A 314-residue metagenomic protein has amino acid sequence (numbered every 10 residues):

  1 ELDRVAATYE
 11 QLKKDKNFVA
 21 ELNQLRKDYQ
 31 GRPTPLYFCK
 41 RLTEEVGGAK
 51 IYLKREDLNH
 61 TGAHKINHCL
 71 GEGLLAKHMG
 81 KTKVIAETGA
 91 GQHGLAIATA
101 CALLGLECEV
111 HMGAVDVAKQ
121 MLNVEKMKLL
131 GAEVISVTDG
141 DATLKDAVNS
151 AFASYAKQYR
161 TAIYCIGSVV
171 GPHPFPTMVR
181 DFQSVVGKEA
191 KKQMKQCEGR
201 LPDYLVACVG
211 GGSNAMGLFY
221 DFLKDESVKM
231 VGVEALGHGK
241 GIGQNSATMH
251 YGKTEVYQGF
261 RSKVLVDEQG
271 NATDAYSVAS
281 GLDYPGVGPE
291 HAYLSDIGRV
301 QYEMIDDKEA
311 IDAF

Functional and structural regions predicted by a protein language model:
E1-K81: Positively charged, low-complexity intrinsically disordered leader regions
P35, L53, K65, E72 (+8 more regions): Buried hydrophobic positions in well-ordered alpha/beta secondary-structure cores of metabolic enzymes
G48-N59, H78-V84, S168-P176, C197-P202 (+1 more regions): Glycine/charged-rich beta-loop-alpha catalytic/anionic-binding loops adjacent to active sites
K54-E56, E87, H111, V137 (+4 more regions): Generic beta-strand/beta-sheet core signal
H60, H68, M79-A100, L104-G113 (+2 more regions): A short, small-residue-rich loop immediately preceding and capping a beta-strand
I85, H93-A151, G241-K253: Active-site-proximal loop->helix
T143-S154, T161, V170-S227: Glycine-rich ThDP/TPP pyrophosphate-binding loop and its adjacent helix/strand module within ThDP-dependent enzymes
V148-M178, K224-S227, G232-F314: Active-site/ligand-binding loops adjacent to catalytic centers
